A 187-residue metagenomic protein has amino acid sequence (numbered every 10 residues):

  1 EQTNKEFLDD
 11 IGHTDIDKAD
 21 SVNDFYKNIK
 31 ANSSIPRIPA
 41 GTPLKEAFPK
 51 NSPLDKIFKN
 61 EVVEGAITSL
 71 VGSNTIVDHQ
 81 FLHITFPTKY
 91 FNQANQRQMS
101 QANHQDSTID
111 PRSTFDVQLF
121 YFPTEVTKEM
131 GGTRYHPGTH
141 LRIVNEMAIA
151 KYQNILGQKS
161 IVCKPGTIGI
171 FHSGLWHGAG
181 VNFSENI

Functional and structural regions predicted by a protein language model:
E1-H104, I109-D110: Non-heme Fe(II)-dependent double-stranded beta-helix
F58-K59, H136, F171: A conserved hydrophobic position in a structured secondary element of the catalytic/binding core that shapes
E61-G65, V117, K164, G169: A structural signal for well-ordered alpha-helical segments within the folded catalytic domains of diverse enzymes
S73, Q105, P123, H172-S173: Residues immediately flanking
H79-L82, F122, G138, S173-L175: Short, well-ordered beta-to-alpha junction loops that form the rim of enzyme active sites and present histidine/acidic
F86, E129, G178-G180: Short catalytic/ligand-binding loop motif for oxyanion handling, primarily in non-cytosolic enzymes, centered on
F91-V162: Catalytic core of non-heme Fe(II) oxygenases with the double-stranded beta-helix
M147-I187: Catalytic core of Fe(II)/2-oxoglutarate
